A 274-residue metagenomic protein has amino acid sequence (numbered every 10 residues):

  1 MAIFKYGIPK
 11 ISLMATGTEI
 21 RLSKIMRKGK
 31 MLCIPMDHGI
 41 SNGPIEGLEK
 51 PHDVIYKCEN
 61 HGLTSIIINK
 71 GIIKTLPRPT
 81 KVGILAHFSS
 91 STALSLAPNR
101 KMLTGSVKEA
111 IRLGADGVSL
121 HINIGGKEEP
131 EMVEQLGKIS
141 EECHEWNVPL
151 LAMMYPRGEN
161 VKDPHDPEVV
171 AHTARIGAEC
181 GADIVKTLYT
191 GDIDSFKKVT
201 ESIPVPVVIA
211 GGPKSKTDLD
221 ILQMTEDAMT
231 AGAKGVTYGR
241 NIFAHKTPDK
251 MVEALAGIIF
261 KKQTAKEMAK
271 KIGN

Functional and structural regions predicted by a protein language model:
M1-K10: N-terminal amphipathic/basic-hydrophobic helices that include classical n-h-c signal peptides and signal-anchor
P9-M26: N-terminal basic/disordered segments at the start of proteins
K28-I209, S215-Y238, E253-I258, Q263-K271: Alpha/beta enzyme core
N241: Catalytic grooves of carbohydrate-active enzymes
